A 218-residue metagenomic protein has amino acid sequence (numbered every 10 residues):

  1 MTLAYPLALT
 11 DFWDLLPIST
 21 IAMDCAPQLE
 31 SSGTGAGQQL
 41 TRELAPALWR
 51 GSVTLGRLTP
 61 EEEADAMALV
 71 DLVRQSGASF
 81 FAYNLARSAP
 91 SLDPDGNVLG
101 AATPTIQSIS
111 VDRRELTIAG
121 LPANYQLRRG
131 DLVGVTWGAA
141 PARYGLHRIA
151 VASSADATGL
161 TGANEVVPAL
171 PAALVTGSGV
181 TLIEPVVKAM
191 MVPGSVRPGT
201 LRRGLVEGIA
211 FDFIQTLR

Functional and structural regions predicted by a protein language model:
M1-R218: Extracellular/virion structural assembly segments
